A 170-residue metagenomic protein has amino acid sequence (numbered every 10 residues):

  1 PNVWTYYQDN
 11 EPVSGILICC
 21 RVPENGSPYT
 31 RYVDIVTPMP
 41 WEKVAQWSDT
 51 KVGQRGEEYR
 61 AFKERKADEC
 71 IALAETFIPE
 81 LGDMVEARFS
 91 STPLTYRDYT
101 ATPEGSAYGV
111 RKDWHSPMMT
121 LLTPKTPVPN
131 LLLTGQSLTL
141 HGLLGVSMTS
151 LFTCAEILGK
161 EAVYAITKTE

Functional and structural regions predicted by a protein language model:
P1-P28: Mid-domain catalytic core of redox enzymes that form a hydrophobic substrate pocket/lid adjacent to a catalytic redox
E11, V22-N25, P38-E42, H115 (+1 more regions): Short, glycine-/Ser/Thr-/acidic-enriched flexible segments
P28, R55-L94: Flavin-binding catalytic cores
E42-D49: Short acidic/His/Gly/Ser-rich catalytic and metal-binding motifs that mark active-site loops of diverse hydrolases
T76-L140: A glycine-rich dinucleotide-binding beta-alpha-beta segment and adjacent secondary-structure elements that constitute
M118, Q136-L158: A conserved FAD-binding loop/helix module that cradles the flavin
G159-E170: Active-site-proximal substrate-binding core of FAD-dependent oxidoreductases
